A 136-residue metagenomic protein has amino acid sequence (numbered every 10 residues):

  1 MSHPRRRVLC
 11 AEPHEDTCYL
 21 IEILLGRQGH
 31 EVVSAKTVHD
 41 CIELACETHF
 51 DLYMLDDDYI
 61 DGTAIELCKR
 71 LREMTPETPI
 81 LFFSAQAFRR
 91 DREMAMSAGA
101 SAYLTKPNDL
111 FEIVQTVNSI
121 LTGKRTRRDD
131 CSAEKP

Functional and structural regions predicted by a protein language model:
E15-V33: Two-component/phosphorelay signaling modules centered on CheY-like receiver
S34-L52: Acidic, metal-coordinating helix/loop segments flanking the phosphotransfer/catalytic sites of two-component signaling
T37, T63-E66: Acidic catalytic/metal-coordinating carboxylates
I65-P76: Short amphipathic alpha-helix used as the core "switch/output" element in two-component signaling
E66, A87-L104, Q115: Alpha4 helix (beta4-alpha4-beta5 surface) of REC/receiver domains from two-component response regulators
R90, N108-N118, R125: C-terminal output helix
N118-E134: The C-terminal output helix
